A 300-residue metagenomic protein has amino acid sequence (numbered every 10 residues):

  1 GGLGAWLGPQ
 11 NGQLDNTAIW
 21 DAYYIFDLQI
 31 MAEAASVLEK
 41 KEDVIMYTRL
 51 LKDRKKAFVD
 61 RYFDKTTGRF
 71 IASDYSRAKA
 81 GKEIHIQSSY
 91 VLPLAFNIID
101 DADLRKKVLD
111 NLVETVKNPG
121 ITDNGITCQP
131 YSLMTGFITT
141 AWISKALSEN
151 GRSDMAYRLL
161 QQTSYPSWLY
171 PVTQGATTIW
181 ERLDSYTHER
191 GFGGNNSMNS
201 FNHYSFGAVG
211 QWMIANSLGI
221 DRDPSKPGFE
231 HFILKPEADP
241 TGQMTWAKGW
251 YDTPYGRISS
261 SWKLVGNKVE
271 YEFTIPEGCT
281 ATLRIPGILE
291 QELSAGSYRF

Functional and structural regions predicted by a protein language model:
G1, I19, Y23-G194, S297: Catalytic cores of carbohydrate-active enzymes
G1-N16: Aromatic- and acidic-residue-enriched carbohydrate-binding clefts of CAZyme catalytic domains
G8, I71-A72, S259: A sequence-level detector of short linear motifs
G12-I19, P130-Y131, S200-F201: A short glycine-threonine-serine/GTX helix/turn-capping micro-motif
V37, D154-F300: Non-catalytic C-terminal accessory modules of carbohydrate-active enzymes
